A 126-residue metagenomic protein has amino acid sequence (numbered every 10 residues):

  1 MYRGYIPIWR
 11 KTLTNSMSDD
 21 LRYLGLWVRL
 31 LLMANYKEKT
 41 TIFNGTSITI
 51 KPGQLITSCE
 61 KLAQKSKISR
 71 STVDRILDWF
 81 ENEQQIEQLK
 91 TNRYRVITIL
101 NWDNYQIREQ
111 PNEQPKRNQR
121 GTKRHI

Functional and structural regions predicted by a protein language model:
M1-S16, I50: An N-terminal low-complexity regulatory-tail signal and nearby short nucleic-acid-interaction modules
I8-R10, T57, I107: Generic structural "secondary-structure junction" signal
N15-M17, L21, A34-L100: Winged helix-turn-helix DNA-binding recognition segment
N101-I126: Charged low-complexity intrinsically disordered patches
